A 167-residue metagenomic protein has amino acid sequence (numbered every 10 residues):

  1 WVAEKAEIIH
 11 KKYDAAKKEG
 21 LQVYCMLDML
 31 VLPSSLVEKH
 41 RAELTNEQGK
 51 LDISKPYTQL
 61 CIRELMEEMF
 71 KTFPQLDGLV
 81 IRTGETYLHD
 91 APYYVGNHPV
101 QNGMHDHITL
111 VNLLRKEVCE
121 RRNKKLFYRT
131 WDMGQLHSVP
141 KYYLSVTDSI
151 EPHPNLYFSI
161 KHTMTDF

Functional and structural regions predicted by a protein language model:
W1-T165: Aromatic-lined carbohydrate-binding surfaces of glycoside hydrolases
